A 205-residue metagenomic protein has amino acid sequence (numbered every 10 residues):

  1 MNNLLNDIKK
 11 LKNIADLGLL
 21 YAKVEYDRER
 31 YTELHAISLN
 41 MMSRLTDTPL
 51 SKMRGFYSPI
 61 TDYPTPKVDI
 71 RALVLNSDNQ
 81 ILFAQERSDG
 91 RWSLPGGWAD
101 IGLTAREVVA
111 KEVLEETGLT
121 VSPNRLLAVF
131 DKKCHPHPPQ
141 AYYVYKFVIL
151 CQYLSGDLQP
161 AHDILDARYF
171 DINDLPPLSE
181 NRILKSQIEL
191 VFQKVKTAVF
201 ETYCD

Functional and structural regions predicted by a protein language model:
M1-Y31, R91, H162-D205: Nudix hydrolase/Nudix homology domain
I8, A15, H35-S38, T117: Long alpha-helical scaffolds
R28, T32-R71: Acidic, metal-coordinating catalytic segment for phosphate/diphosphate chemistry, firing primarily on the Nudix
T48-K52, L103, T197-A198: Juxtamembrane/interface motifs at transmembrane-helix termini
R54-S93, V121, R125: N-terminal strand-loop-strand
W92, W98-A99: Gly/Ser/Thr-rich beta-alpha loop segments that engage phosphate groups in nucleotides
A99-P123, D131-Q187, V191, C204-D205: Unchanged
